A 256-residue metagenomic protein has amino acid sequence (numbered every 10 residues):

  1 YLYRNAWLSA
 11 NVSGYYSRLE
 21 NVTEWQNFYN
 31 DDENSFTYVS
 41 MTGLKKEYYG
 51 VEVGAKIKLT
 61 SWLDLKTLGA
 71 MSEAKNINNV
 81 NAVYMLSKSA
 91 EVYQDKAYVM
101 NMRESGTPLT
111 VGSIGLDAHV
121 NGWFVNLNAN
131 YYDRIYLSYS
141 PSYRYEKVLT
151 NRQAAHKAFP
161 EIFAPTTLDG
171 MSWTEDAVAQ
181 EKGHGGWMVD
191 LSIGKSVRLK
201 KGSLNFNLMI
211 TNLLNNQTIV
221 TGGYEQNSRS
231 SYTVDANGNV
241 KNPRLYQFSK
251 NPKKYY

Functional and structural regions predicted by a protein language model:
Y1-L2, N11-S13, E52-G54, G115-D117 (+2 more regions): Outer-membrane beta-barrel architecture
Y1-Y38, E47: Membrane-embedded beta-barrel scaffold of Gram-negative outer-membrane proteins
L2-A6, K56-K58, W62, D117-N121 (+2 more regions): Structural signature of outer-membrane beta-barrel channels/translocons
R4-A6, K45-Y49, P108-G112, G185-V189 (+1 more regions): Residues that define the transmembrane beta-barrel architecture of outer-membrane proteins
W7-A10, W62-L65, G122-N126, L199-L204: Repeated loop/turn-to-beta-strand initiation elements of outer-membrane beta-barrel proteins
Y15-R18, S35-P141: Gram-negative outer-membrane beta-barrel transporters
T23-N30, F36-K46, N76-K88, Q94-T107 (+4 more regions): Extracellular/periplasm-exposed beta-strand and loop segments of Gram-negative cell-envelope proteins, dominated by
N130-P160, A164-D169, H184, K195-Y256: C-terminal beta-signal and adjacent terminal beta-strands/loops of Gram-negative outer-membrane beta-barrel proteins
